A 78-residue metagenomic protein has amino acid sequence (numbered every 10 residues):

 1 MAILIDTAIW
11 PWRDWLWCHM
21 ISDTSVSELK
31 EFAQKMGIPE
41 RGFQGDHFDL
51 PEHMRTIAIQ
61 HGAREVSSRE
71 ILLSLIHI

Functional and structural regions predicted by a protein language model:
A2-L29: The feature represents the first ordered module of a protein
T7-W17, Q34-M36, I59-H61, E65: Acidic (Asp/Glu-rich) sequence patches and key acidic residues that form negatively charged surfaces used
C18, Q44-G45: Short Pro-Cys-Gly-centered "Cys-loop" motif that presents a nucleophilic cysteine in a tight turn
D23-Q44: A short, structured beta-strand/loop element
F32, G42, T56-I71: Long, contiguous binding/interaction regions
F48-I57: Short, Lys/Arg-enriched alpha-helical microdomains
I76-I78: Conserved small/polar residues in nucleotide/adenosyl-binding loops
